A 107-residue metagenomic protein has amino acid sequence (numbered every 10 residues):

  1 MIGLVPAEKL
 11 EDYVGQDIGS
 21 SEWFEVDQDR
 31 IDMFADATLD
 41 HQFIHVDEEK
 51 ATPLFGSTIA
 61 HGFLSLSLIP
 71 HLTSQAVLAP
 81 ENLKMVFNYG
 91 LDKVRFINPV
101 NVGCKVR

Functional and structural regions predicted by a protein language model:
M1-G90: Hot-dog-fold acyl-thioester-processing enzymes
F87, D92-R107: Hydrophobic beta-sheet segments that form the core/acyl-binding groove of ACP/CoA-dependent acyl-chain-processing
